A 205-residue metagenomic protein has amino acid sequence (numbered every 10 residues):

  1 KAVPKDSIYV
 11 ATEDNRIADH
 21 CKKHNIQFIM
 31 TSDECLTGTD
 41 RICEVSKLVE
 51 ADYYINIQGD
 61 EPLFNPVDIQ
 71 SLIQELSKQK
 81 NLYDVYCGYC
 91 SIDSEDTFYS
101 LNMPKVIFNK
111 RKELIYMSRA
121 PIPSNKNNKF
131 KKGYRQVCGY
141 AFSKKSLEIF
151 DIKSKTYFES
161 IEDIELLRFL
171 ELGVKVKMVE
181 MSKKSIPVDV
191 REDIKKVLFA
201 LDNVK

Functional and structural regions predicted by a protein language model:
K1-K5: Short, acidic, metal-binding catalytic loop of nucleotide-sugar glycosyltransferases
D6, D52, D84: Conserved acidic residues
D6-I8, K175: Residues at the starts of beta-strands that form the adenosine-phosphate
Y9, N15-Q74: Short phosphate-binding loop-to-helix
N65-S154: Conserved core of the sugar-phosphate nucleotidyltransferase
K131-K205: Conserved alpha/beta core of the MobA/IspD/sugar-nucleotide pyrophosphorylase nucleotidyltransferase superfamily
